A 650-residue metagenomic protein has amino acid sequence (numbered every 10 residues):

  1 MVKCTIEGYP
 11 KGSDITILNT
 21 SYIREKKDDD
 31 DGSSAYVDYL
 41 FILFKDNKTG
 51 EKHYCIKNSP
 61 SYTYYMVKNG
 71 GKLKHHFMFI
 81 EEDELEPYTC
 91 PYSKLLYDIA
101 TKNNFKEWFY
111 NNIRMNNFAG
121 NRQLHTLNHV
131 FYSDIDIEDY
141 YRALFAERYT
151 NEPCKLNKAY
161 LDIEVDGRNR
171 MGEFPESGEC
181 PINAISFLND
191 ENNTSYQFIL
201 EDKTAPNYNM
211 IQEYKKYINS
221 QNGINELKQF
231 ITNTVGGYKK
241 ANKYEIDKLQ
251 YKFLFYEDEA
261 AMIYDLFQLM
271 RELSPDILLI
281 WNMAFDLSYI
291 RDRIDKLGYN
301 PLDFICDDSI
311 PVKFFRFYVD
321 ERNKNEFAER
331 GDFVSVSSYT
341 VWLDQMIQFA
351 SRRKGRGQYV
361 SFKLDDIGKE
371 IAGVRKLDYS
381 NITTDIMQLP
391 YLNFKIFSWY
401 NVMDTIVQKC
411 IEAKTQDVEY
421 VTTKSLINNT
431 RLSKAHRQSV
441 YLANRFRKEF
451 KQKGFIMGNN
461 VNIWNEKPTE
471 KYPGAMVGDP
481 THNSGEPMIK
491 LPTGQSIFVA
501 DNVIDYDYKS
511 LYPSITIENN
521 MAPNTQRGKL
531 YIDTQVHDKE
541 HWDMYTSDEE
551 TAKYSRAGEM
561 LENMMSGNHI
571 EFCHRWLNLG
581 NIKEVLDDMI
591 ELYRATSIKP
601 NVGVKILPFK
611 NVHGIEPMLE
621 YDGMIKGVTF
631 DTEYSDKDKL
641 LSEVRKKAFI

Functional and structural regions predicted by a protein language model:
M1-T493, I497-I504, Y508-K509, P513-K647: The two-metal-ion catalytic cores of nucleic-acid processing enzymes
